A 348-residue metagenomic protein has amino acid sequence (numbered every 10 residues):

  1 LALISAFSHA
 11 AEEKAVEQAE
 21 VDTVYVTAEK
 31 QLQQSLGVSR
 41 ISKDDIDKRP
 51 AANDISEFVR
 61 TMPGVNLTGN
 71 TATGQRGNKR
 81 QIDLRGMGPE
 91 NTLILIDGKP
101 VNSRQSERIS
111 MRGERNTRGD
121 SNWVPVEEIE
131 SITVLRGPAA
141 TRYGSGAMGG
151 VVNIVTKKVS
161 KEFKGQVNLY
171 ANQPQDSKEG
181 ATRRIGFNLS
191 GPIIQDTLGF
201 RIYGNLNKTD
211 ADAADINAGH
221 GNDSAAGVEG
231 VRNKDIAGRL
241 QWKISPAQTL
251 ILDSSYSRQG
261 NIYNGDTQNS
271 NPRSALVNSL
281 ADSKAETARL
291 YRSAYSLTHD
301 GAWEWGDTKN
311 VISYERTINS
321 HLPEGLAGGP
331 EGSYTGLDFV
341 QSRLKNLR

Functional and structural regions predicted by a protein language model:
E20-A52, S56, Q81, S106-E114: N-terminal periplasmic "start-of-domain" segments of outer-membrane beta-barrel proteins
I55-F58, R80-D83, L95, G119-N122 (+3 more regions): N-terminal periplasmic accessory domains that precede and gate Gram-negative outer-membrane beta-barrel machines
S56-S103: Extracytoplasmic beta-strand/coil segments of soluble accessory domains associated with Gram-negative outer-membrane
E90-T92, E128, K161-G165, I194-F200 (+4 more regions): Outer-envelope beta-barrel architecture signal
P100-R136: Short acidic/polar hinge/loop motifs at secondary-structure boundaries that mediate gating or recognition
S177-A181, D212-G221, S257, Y263-N271 (+3 more regions): Outer-membrane beta-barrel translocator domains and adjoining extracellular loop/strand segments of Gram-negative
K178-N264, Y291-S293, L297: Transmembrane beta-barrel wall of Gram-negative outer-membrane proteins
Q241-Q259, K284-R348: Face-selective signature of the C-terminal outer-membrane beta-barrel domain
